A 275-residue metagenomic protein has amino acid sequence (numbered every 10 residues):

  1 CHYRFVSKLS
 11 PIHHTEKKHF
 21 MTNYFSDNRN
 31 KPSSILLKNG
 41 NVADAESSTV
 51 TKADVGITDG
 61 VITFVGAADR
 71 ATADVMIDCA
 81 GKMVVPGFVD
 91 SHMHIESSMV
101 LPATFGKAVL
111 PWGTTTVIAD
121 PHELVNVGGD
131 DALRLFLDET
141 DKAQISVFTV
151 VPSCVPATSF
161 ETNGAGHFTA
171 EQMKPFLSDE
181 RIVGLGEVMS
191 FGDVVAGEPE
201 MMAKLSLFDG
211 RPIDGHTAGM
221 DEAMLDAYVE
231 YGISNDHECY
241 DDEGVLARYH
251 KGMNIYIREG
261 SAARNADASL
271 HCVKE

Functional and structural regions predicted by a protein language model:
M21-P86: Histidine-rich, glycine-flanked metal-binding segment
S26, A103-P212: Divalent-metal coordination cores built from histidine and acidic residues
G40, G60, G81, H92 (+4 more regions): Divalent metal-coordination and catalytic microenvironments
K82-F105: Di-metal (Zn2+ and/or Mg2+/Mn2+) metal-binding site signature of metallo-dependent hydrolases with the MBL/beta-CASP
A132, H167-E187, D193-E275: Histidine/acidic residue-rich metal-binding segments in metalloenzymes
